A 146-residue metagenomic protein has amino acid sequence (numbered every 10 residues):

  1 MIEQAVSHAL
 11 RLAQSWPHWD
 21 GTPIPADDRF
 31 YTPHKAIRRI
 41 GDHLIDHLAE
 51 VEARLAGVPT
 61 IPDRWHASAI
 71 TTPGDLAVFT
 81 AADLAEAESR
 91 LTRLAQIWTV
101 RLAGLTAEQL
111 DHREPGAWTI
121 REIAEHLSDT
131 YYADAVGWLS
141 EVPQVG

Functional and structural regions predicted by a protein language model:
M1-G146: Aromatic-glycine hotspot motif
